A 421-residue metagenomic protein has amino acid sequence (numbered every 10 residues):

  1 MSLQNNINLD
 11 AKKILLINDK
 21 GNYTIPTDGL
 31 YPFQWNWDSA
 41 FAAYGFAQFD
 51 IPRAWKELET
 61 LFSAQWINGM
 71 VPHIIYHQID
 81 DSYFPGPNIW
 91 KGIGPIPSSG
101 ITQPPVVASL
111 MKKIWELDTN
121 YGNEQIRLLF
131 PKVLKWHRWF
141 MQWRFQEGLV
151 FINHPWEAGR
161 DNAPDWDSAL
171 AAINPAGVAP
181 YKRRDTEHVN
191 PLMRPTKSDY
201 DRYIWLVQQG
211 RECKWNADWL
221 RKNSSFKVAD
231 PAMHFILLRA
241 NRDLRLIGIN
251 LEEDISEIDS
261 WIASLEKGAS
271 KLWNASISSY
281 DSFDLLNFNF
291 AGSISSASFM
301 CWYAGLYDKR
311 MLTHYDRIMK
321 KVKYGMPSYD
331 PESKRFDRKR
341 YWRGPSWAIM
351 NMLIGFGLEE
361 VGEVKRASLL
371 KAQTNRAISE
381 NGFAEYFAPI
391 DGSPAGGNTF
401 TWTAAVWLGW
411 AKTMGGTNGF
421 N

Functional and structural regions predicted by a protein language model:
S2-Q34, L58-P97, L149-V228, A263-P345 (+1 more regions): Extended glycan-interaction surfaces of carbohydrate-active proteins
L3-A11, D50-S63, Y121-M141, A240 (+3 more regions): Extended, well-ordered alpha-helical scaffold segments
S39, A43, P104, A108-M111 (+3 more regions): TPR repeat positional signature
S39-G69, A297-Y307, N351-V364: Alpha-helical support elements that line or immediately flank enzyme active sites and cofactor-binding pockets
G45, L110-K113, L117, A240 (+4 more regions): Core register positions within helices of long alpha-helical scaffolds
N88-T102, V106-T119, L353-G357: Hydrophobic/aromatic-rich effector regions of fungal transcription factors
V106-L170: Internal, well-ordered domain-core segments that constitute the primary functional module of diverse proteins
S224-E252, I258-S264, R340-K365: Long, repeat-rich segments with strong aromatic
